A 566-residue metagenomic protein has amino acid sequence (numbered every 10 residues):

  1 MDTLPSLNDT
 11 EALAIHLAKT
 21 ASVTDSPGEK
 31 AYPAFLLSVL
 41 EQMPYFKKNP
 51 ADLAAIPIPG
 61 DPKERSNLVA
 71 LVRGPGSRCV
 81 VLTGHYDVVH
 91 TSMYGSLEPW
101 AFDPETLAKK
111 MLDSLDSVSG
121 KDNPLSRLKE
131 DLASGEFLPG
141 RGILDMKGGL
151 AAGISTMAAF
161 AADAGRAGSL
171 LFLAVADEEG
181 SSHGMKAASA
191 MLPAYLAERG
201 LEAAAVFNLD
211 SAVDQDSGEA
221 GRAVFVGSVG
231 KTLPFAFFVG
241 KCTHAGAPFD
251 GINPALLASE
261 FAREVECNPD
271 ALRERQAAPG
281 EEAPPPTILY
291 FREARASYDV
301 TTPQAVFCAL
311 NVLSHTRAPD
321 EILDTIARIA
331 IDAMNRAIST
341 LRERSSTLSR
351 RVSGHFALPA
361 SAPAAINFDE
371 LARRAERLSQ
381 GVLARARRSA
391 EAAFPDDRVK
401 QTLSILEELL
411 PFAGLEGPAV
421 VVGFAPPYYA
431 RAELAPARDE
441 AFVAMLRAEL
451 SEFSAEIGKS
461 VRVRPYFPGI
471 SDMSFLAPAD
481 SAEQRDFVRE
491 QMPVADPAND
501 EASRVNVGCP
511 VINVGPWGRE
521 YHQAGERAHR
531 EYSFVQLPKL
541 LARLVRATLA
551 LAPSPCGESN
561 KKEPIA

Functional and structural regions predicted by a protein language model:
D2-R141, D163-G168: Acidic/His- and Gly-rich active-site-bordering loop/insert found across diverse amide/peptide-bond hydrolases
L4, P27, L138-A151, P248-A255 (+1 more regions): Short, conserved micro-motifs enriched in small and acidic residues
A31-L36, N49-A54, P279, S346-C556 (+2 more regions): An extended, acidic, His-containing surface patch that forms the Zn2+-binding/catalytic region of metallohydrolases
N123-D131, T232-F237, V511-E520: Active-site-adjacent bridging/hinge elements
A133-G227: Acidic/histidine-rich catalytic neighborhood of metal-dependent amide-processing enzymes
I154-A162, E260-C267, R543-R546: Short glycine/serine- and small hydrophobic-enriched flexible loop segments
A164-G165, F225-K231, Y298-Q304, F412-L415 (+1 more regions): Short glycine/proline-enriched loop/turn "hinge" motifs that connect secondary-structure elements and lie
P193-S404: Midchain, well-structured core segments that form catalytic/ion-binding scaffolds
